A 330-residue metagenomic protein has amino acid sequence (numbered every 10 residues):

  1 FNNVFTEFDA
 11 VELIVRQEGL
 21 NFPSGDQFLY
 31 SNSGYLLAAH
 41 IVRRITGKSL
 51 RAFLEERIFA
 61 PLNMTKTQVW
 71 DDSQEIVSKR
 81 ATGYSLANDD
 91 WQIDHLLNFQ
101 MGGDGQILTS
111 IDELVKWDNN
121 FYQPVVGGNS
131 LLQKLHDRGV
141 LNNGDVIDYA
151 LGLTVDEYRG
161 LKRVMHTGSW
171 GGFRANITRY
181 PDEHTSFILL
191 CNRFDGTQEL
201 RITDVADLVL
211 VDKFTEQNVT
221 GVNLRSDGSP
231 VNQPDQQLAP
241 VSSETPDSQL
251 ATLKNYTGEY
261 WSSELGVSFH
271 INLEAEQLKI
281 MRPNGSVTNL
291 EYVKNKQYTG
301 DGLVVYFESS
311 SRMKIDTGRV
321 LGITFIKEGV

Functional and structural regions predicted by a protein language model:
F1-N32, A39, T46-K48, D72-L96: Active-site-proximal loop and beta-strand segments within enzyme catalytic domains
P23-D26, H40-I41, G103, V241-S242: A short, structure-level motif marking secondary-structure boundaries and short turns
Y30-Y35, I111-L114: Short alpha-helical patches at coil-to-helix transitions and adjacent helical residues in well-structured domains
A38, V42, I58: PAPS/PAP-binding and catalytic site of the sulfotransferase fold
T46-K48, A52-E56, A60, Q92-V330: Catalytic loop of the DD-peptidase/beta-lactamase superfamily, centered on the K-T-G motif and neighboring
A60-L62, K66: Long, well-ordered core segments of solenoidal/helical folds
V69-S73, E199: Short, solvent-exposed loop/turn and secondary-structure capping segments
